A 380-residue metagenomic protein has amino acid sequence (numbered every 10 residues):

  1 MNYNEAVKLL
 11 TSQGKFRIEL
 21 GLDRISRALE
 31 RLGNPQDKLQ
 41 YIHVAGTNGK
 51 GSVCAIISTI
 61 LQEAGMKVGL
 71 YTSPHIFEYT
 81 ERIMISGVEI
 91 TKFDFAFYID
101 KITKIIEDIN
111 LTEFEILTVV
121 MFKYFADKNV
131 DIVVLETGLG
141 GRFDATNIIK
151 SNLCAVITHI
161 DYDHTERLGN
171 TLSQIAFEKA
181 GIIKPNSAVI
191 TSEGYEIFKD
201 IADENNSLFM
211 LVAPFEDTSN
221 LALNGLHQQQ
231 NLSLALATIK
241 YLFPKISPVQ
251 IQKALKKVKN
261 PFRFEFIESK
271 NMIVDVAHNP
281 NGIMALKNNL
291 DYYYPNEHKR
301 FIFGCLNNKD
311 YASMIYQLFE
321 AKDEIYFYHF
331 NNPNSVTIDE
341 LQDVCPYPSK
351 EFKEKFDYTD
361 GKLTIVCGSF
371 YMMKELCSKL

Functional and structural regions predicted by a protein language model:
M1-F16: Charged, amphipathic alpha-helical linker segments immediately N-terminal to NTP-binding catalytic cores
A6, L22, S26-D37, E63-K150 (+1 more regions): ATP-dependent carboxylate-amine ligase catalytic core
S12-S26: N-terminal pre-Walker A segment at the start of P-loop NTPase domains
K38, D127, I132-L135, F143-V156 (+3 more regions): Nucleotide phosphate-binding/pyrophosphate-handling subdomain across enzymes that bind or process nucleotide phosphates
Q40-V44, S52-G69: A conserved segment at the C-terminal end of the G1
Y71, A188-E193, F301-G304, E324-N331: Short internal beta-strands
R142-F143, S151-N206: Conserved catalytic-core segment of NTP-binding enzymes
E193-M210, G225, N271-M272, A312-I365: C-terminal helical cap/extension that packs against the catalytic core of soluble nucleotide-cofactor enzymes
